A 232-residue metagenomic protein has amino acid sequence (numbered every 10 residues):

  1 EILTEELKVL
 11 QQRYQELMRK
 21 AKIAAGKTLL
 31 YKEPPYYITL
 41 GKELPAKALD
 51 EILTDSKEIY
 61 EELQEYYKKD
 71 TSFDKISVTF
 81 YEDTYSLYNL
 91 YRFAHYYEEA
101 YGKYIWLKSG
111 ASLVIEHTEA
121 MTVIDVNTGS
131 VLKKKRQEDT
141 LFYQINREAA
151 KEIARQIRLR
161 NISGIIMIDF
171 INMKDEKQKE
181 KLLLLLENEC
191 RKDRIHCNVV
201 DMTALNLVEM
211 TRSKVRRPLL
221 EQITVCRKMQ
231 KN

Functional and structural regions predicted by a protein language model:
E1-L113, T118, A204-N206, T211-K214 (+1 more regions): OB-fold/S1-family RNA-binding modules
L10, S109-N232: Conserved glycine-centered short motifs in functionally critical loops
